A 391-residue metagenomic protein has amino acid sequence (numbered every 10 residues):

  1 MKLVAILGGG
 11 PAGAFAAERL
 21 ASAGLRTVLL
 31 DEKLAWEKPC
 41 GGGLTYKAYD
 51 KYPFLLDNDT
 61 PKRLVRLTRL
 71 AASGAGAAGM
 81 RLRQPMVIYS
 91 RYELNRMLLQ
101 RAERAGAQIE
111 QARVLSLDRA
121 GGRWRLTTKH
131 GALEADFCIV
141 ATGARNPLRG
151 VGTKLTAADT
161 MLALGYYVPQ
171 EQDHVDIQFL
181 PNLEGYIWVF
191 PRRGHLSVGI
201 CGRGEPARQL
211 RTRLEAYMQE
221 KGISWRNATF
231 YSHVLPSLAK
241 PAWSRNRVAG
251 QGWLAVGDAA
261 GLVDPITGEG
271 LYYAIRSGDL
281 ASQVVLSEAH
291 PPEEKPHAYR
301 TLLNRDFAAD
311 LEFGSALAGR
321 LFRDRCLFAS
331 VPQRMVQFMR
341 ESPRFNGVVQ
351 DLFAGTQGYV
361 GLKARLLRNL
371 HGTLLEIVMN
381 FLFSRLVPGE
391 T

Functional and structural regions predicted by a protein language model:
M1-A12: Beta1/beta-strand and adjacent pyrophosphate-binding region of the FAD-binding site in flavoprotein oxidoreductases
K2, L25, F137: Nucleotide donor/acceptor-binding cores
A5, E18-C40: Glycine-rich FAD pyrophosphate-binding loop
G9, R101-T229, A242-R245, G261: Predominantly flavin-linked oxidoreductase catalytic cores and closely associated redox partners
A12, A35, R145: Conserved Rossmann-like nucleotide-cofactor binding loop
L44-M97: A conserved beta-strand/loop capping segment in the N-terminal third of enzymes that catalyze redox or closely related
S116, P206-V285, A289-H297: FAD/FMN-dependent oxidoreductases across multiple families
L286-T391: C-terminal helical "tail/cap" subdomain of flavin- and related membrane-associated enzymes
